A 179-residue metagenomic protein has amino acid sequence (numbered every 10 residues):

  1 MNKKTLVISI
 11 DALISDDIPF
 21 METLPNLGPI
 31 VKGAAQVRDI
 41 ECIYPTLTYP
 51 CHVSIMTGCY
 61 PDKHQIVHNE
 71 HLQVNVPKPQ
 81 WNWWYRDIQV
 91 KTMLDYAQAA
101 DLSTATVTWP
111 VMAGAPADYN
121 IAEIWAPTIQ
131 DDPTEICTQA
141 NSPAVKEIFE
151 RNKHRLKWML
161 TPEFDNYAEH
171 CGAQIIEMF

Functional and structural regions predicted by a protein language model:
M1-K3, F20, P162-A168: N-terminal secretory/membrane-targeting segments
M1-T5, A34, A100-T104: Loop/turn elements at helix/coil->beta-strand transitions in domains of secreted/extracellular proteins
N2-D16, P29-I30, I55, A97 (+1 more regions): Beta-strand elements within well-structured catalytic alpha/beta cores of enzymes that handle phosphate/sulfate esters
I10-A12, V37-R38, T48-C51, E70-N82: Glycine-/proline-rich flexible loop or hinge segments
I14-P19, A115: Short N-terminal binding/cap micro-motifs at the start of the first secondary-structure element
I18-S54, G58-D62, A105: Short, structured active-site-proximal loop/turn typified by the sulfatase FGly-forming signature C/S-X-P-X-R
C59-F179: His/Asp/Glu-rich, glycine-adjacent segments that coordinate divalent cations and/or stabilize oxyanion chemistry on
